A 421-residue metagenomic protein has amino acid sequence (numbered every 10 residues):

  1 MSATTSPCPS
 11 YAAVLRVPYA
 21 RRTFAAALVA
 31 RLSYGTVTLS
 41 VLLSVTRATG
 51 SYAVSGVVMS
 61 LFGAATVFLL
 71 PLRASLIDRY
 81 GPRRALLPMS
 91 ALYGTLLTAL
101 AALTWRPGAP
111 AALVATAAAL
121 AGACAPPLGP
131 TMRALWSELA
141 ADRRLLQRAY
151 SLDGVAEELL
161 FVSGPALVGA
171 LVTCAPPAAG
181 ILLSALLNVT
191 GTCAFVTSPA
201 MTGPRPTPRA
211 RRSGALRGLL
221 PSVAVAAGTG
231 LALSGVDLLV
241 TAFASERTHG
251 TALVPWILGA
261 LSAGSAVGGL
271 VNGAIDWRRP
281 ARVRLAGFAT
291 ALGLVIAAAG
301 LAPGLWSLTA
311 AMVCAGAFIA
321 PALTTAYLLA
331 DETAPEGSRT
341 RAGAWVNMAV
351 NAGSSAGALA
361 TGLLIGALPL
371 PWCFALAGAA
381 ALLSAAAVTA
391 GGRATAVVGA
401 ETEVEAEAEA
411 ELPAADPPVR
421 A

Functional and structural regions predicted by a protein language model:
S6-V67, S213-G259: Helix-loop boundary and gating motifs at the non-cytosolic
L28, P110-L128, A227, L308-P321: Hydrophobic core of transmembrane alpha-helices in multi-pass small-molecule transporters, especially MFS/SLC-type
V41, P126-A140, V240, P321-A334: Intracellular juxtamembrane helix-capping segments at the cytosolic ends of symmetry-related transmembrane helices
F68-P82, V172, V267-A281, I365: Helix-to-loop junctions at the C-terminal end of transmembrane segments in multipass secondary transporters
A91-G108, A291-P303: C-terminal ends and interior cores of transmembrane alpha-helices in multi-pass membrane transporters/permeases
A117-L159: Cytoplasmic helix-loop-helix junction between adjacent transmembrane helices in 12-TM secondary transporters
R282-T324: C-terminal transmembrane helical hairpin of 12-TM major facilitator-type secondary transporters
G337-L368: A late C-terminal transmembrane helix in Major Facilitator Superfamily
